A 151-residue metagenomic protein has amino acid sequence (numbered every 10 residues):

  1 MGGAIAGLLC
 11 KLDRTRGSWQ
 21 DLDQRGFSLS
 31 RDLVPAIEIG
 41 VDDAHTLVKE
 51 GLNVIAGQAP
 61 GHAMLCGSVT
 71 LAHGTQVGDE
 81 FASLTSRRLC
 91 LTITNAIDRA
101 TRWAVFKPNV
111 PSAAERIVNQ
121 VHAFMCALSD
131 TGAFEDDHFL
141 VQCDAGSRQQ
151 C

Functional and structural regions predicted by a protein language model:
M1-C151: Structured, hydrophobic secondary-structure cores that serve as assembly/anchoring elements
